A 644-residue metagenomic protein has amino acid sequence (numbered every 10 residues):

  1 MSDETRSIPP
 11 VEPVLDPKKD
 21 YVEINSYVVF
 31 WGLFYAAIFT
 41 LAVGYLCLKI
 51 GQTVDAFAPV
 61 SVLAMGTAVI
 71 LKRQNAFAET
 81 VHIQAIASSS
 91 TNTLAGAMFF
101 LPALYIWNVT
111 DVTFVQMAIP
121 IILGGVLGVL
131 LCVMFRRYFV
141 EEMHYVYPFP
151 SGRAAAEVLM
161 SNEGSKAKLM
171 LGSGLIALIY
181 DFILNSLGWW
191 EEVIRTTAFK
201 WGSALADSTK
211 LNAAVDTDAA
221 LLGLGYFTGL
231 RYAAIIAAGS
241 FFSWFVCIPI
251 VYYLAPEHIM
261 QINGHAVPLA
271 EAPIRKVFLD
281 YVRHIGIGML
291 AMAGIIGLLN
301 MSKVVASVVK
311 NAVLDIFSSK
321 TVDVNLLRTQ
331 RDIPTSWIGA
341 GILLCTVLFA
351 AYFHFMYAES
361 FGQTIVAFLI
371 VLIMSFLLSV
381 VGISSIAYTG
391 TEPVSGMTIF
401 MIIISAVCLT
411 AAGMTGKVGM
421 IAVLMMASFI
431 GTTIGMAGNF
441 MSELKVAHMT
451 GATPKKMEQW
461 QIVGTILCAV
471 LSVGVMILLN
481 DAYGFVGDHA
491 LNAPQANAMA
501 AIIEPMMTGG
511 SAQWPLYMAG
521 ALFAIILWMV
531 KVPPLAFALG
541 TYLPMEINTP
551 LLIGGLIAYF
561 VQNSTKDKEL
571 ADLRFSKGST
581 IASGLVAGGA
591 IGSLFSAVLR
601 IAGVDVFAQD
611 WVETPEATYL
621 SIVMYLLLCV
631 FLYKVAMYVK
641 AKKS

Functional and structural regions predicted by a protein language model:
M1-S644: Alpha-helical multipass membrane-protein architecture
